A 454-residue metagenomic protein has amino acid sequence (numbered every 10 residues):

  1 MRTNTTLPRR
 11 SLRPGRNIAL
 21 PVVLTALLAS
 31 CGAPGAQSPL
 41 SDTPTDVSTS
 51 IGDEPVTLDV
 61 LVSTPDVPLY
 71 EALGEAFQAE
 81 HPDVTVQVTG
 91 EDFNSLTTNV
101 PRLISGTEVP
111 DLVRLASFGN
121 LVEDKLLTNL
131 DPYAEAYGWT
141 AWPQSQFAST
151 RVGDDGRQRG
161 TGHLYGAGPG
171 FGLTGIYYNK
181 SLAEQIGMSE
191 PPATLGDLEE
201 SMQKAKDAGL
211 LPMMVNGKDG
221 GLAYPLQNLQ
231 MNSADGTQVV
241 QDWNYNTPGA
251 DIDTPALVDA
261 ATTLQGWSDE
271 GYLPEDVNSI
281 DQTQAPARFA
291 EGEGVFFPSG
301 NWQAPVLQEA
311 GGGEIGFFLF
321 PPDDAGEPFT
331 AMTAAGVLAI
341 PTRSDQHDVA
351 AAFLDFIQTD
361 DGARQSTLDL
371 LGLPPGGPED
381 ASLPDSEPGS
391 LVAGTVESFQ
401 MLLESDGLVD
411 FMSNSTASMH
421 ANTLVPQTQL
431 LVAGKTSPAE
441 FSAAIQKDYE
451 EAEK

Functional and structural regions predicted by a protein language model:
M1-L58, A79, E450-K454: Short, low-complexity disordered leader/linker segments with a strong preference for bacterial N-terminal type II
A76-S149, E184-I186, E190-A193, R288 (+4 more regions): Extracytoplasmic "Venus flytrap"/periplasmic binding protein-like
A79, G162, I186, E270 (+4 more regions): Extracytoplasmic/periplasmic substrate-recognition and gating elements
F118-T174, P225, G316-F318: Hinge/lid segment of periplasmic solute-binding proteins
R159-P169, T174, E199-G249, G294: Extracytoplasmic/periplasmic solute-binding protein
Y245-V277: Glycine-centered hinge/linker elements that transmit conformational signals in sensory and ligand-binding systems
N246, A331, A393-Y449: C-terminal capping/gating helix-and-loop segments adjacent to ligand/active sites or protein-protein/ligand interfaces
W302-P305, D324, G336-S418, A439: Mature extracytoplasmic/periplasmic domains
